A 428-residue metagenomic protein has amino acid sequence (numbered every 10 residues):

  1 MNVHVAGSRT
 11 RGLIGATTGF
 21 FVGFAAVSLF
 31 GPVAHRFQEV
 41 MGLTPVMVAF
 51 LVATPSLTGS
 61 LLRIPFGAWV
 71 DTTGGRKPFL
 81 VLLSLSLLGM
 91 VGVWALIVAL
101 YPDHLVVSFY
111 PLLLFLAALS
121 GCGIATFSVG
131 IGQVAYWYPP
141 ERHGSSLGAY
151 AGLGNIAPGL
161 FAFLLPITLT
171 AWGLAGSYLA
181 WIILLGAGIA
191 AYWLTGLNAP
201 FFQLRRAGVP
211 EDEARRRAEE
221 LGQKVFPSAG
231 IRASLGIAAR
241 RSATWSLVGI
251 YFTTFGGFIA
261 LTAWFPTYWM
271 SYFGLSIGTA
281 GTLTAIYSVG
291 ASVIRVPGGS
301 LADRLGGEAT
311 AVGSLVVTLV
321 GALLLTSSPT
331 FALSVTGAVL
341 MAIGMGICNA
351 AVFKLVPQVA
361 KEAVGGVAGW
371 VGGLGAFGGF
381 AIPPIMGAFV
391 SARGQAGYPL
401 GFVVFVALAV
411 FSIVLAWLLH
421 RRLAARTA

Functional and structural regions predicted by a protein language model:
M1-G7, Q203-S246: Juxtamembrane intracellular "pre-TM" segments in multi-pass secondary transporters
F30-H35, R241-V293: Extracytoplasmic gate region of multi-pass secondary transporters
S84-L105, V317-P329: C-terminal ends and interior cores of transmembrane alpha-helices in multi-pass membrane transporters/permeases
V93, I183-A218, I413-H420: C-terminal membrane-cytosol helix-exit motif in multi-pass small-molecule transporters
L116-L153: Cytoplasmic helix-loop-helix junction between adjacent transmembrane helices in 12-TM secondary transporters
Y150-F201: Helix-loop-helix hairpin linking two adjacent transmembrane segments in secondary transporters
T170-I183, A388-L408: A membrane-interface helix-boundary motif in multi-pass transporters
A302-V352: C-terminal transmembrane helical hairpin of 12-TM major facilitator-type secondary transporters
